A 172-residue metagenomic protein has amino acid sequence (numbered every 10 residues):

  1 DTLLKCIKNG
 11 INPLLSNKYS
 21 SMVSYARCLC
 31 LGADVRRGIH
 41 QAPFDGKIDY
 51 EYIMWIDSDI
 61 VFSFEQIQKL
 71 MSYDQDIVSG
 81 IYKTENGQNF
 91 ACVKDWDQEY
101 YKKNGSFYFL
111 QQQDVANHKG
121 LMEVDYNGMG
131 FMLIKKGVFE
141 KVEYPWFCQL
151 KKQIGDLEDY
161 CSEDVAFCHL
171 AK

Functional and structural regions predicted by a protein language model:
D1-H40: N-terminal anchoring/stem segment of glycosyltransferases
I7-K8, M71, A171-K172: Anion (oxyanion) recognition and catalysis
S24, C28, F64, V165: Glycine-rich phosphate-binding loop at the start of an alpha helix
C30-A42, E51, Y144-K152: Short regulatory "switch" loops immediately downstream of catalytic or recognition motifs within protein catalytic
L31, S63-K151: Conserved catalytic core of nucleotide-sugar-dependent glycosyltransferases
H40-V61: Short beta-strand-to-loop acidic/aromatic patch adjacent to the donor-nucleotide binding site
V138-K141, Q153-K172: A short, conserved alpha-helix in the catalytic core of glycosyltransferases
